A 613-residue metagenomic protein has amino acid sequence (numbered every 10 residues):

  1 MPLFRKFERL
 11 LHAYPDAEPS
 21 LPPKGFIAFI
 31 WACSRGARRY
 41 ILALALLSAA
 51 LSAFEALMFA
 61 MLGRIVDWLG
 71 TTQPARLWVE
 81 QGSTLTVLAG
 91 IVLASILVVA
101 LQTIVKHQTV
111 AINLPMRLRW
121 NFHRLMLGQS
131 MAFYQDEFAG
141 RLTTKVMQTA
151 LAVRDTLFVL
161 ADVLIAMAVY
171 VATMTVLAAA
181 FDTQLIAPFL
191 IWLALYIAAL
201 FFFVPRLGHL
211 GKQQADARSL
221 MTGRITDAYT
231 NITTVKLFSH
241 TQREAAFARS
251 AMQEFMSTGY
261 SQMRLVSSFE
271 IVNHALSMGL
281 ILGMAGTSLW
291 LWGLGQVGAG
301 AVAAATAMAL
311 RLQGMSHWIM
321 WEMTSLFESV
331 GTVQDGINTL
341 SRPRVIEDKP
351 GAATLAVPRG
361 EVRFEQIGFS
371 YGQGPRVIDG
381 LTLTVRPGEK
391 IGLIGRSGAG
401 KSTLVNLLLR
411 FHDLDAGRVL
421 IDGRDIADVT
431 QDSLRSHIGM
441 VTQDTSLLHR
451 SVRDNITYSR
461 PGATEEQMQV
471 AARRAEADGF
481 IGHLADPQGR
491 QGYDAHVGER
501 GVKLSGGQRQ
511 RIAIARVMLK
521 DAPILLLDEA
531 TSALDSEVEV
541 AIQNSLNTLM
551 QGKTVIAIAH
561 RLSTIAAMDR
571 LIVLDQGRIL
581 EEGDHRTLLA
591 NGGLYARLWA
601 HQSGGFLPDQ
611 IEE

Functional and structural regions predicted by a protein language model:
M1-E55, G70-L88, Q102-A111, R124 (+8 more regions): Membrane-integrated ABC transporters
P2, I104-R124, I165-A166, F189-T233 (+9 more regions): Cytoplasmic coupling helices
H12-P23, F54-G63, D67, I91-A139 (+10 more regions): Juxtamembrane helix-loop junctions of ABC transporter transmembrane domains
A32-R38, M131-A132, Q148-L157, A161 (+6 more regions): An intracellular "coupling" helix at the cytosolic face of ABC transporter transmembrane type-1 domains
G36, Y40-A50, I96, V159-Q213 (+2 more regions): Transmembrane helices of ABC transporter permease
R39-R64, T84, L88, K106-H107 (+5 more regions): Alpha-helical segments in transporter systems
T71-Q73, L177-A194, L265-Q334, T339-L340: Helix-loop-helix
L355-E613: ABC-type nucleotide-binding domain
